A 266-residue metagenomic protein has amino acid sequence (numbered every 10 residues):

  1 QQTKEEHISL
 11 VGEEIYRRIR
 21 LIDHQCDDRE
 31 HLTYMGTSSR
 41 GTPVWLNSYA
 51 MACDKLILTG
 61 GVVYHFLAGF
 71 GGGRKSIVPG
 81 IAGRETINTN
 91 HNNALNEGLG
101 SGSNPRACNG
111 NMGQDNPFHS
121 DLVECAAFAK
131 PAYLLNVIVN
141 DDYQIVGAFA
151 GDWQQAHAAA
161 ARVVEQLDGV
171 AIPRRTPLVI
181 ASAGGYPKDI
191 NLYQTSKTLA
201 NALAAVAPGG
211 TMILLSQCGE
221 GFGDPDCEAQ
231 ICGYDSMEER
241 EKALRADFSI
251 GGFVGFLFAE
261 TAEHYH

Functional and structural regions predicted by a protein language model:
Q2-I8, L32-G36, L67-G72, V146-A150 (+3 more regions): Short acidic, glycine/serine/threonine-rich loops at helix termini
H7-L32, D235-G252: A glycine-rich helix N-cap at a beta->alpha junction
R18-R175: Conserved, well-structured core segments that form the ligand-binding/active-site neighborhood of functional domains
I57-T59, L178-S182, I213: Structural motif
G61-Y64, G184-Y186, C218-E220: Short glycine-rich anion-binding loops that position phosphate/pyrophosphate groups of nucleotides and phosphorylated
G184-S196: Short, glycine-rich nucleotide/cofactor-binding loops
T195-H266: C-terminal non-catalytic interaction/assembly regions of soluble proteins
